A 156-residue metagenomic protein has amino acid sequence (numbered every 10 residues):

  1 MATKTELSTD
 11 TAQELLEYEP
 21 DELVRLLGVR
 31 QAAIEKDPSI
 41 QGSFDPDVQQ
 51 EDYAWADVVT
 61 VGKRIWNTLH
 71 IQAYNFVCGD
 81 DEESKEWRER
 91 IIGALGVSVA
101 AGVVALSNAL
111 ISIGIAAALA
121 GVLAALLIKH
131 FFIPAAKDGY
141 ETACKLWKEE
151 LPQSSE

Functional and structural regions predicted by a protein language model:
A2-R88: Membrane-active, amphipathic/fusogenic segments and juxtamembrane/transmembrane anchors that bind or insert into lipid
E83-E141: Membrane-inserting effector segments that mediate pore formation, membrane fusion, or transient membrane insertion
G139-E156: Cytosolic/matrix-facing juxtamembrane and C-terminal tails of multi-pass cellular membrane proteins
